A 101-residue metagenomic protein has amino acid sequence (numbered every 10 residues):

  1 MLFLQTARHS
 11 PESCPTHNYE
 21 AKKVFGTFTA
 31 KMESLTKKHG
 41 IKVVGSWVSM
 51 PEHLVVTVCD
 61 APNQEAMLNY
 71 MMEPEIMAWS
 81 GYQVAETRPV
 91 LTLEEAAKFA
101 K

Functional and structural regions predicted by a protein language model:
M1-H53, P62-N69, V90-K101: Short S/T/G/P-rich N-terminal loop/turn motif that feeds into the first structured element of a domain
S34-T36, M77-S80: Short, conserved catalytic or adaptor-binding loops enriched in Gly and charged residues
T57: Conserved RNP beta-strands of RNA recognition motif
N69-M77: Short, intrinsically disordered, mixed-charge
A78-T92: Conserved short beta-strand edge segments in small beta-sheet-based binding/regulatory domains
